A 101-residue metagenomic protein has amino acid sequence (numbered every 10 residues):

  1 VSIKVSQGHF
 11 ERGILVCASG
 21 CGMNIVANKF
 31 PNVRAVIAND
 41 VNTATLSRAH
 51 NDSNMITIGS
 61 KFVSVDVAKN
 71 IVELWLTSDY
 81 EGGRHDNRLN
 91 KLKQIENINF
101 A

Functional and structural regions predicted by a protein language model:
V1-I37: Helix-adjacent hinge/juxtasegments
V41-A101: C-terminal binding/interaction regions
